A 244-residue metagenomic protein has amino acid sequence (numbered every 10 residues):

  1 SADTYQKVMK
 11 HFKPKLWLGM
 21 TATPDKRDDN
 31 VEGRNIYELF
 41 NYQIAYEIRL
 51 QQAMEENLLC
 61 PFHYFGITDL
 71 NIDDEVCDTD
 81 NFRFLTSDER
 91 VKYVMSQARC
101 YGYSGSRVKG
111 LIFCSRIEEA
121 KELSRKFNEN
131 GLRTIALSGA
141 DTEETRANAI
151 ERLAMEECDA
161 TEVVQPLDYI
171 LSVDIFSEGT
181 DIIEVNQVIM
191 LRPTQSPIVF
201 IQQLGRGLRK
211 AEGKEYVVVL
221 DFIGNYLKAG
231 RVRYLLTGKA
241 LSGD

Functional and structural regions predicted by a protein language model:
A2-H63: Post-DEXD/H (motif II) to motif III coupling segment of the RecA-like Helicase ATP-binding lobe
K13-L16, N41-Q43, L59-H63, N130-R133 (+3 more regions): Short glycine-/polar-rich loops that comprise or flank the Walker A/P-loop and associated switch/sensor motifs
A22-R27, Q52-E55, T68-D73, I117-E118 (+5 more regions): Conserved nucleotide-binding/hydrolysis micro-motifs of P-loop NTPases
Y42-C114: Conserved interdomain linker/interface between the two RecA-like ATPase lobes of SF2 helicase motors
N57, Y169-V188, G205-R209: SF2 helicase motor core recognition
Y93, R99-C100, S104-G105, K109-G110 (+2 more regions): Long, largely alpha-helical accessory region at the distal end of helicase-like NTP-driven motors
K121-E122, L132-F176: Conserved helicase ATPase core of P-loop NTP-dependent helicases/translocases
S196-Q202, R206-A240: Conserved segment of the helicase C-terminal RecA-like domain
